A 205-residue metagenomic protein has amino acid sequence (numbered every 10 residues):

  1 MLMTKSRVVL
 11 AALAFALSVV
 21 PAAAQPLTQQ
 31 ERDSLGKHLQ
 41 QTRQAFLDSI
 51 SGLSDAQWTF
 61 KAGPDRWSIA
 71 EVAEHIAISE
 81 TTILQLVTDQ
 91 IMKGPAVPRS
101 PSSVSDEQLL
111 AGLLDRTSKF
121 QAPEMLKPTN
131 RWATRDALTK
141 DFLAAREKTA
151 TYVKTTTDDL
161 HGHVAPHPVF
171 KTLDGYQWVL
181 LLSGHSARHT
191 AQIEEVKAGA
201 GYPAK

Functional and structural regions predicted by a protein language model:
M1-A11: Bacterial N-terminal signal peptides that target proteins for export
V9-V20: Bacterial N-terminal signal peptides
A22-P26: Boundary at the C-terminal end of the N-terminal hydrophobic targeting segment
Q29-G36, Q57-E74, P128-T139, Y176-V179: Second-shell loop/turn segments in exported
R32-F60, A187: N-terminal targeting signals for Sec/Tat export/insertion, comprising classic cleavable signal peptides
H38, E107-L160: Acidic/histidine-rich alpha-helical segments that form the ligand environment of transition-metal centers
Q41-S51, T81, S118-Q121, E147 (+2 more regions): Generic structural signal for well-ordered, non-membrane alpha-helices
F60-L109, E147, T151-K205: Short, contiguous alpha-helical
